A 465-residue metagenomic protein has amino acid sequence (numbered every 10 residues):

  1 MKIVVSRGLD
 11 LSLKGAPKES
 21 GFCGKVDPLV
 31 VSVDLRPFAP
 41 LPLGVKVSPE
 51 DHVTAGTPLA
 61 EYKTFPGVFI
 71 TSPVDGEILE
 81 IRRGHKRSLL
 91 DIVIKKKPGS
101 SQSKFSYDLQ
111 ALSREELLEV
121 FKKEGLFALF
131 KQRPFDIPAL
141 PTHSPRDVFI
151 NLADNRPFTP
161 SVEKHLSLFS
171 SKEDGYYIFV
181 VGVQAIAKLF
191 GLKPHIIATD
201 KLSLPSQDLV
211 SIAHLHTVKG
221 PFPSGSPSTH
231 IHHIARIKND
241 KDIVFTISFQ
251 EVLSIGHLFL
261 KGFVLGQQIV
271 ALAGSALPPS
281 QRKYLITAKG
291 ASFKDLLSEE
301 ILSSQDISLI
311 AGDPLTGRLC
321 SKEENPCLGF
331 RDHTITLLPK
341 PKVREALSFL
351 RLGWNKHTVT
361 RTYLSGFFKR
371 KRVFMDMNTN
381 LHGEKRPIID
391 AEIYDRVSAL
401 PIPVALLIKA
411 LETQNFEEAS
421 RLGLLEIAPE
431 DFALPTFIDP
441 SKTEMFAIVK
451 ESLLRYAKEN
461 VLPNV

Functional and structural regions predicted by a protein language model:
M1-K46, E61: N-terminal, Lys/Arg-enriched amphipathic/low-complexity engagement segments that precede the first folded domain
C23-P28, E77-R83: Short, solvent-exposed cationic patches
L41-P42, K46, K63, S101-L109: Aromatic/His-enriched, Gly/Pro-containing loop or helix-boundary segments that lie immediately adjacent to catalytic
P42, S48, F65-V68, R282: A structural connector/turn signal
V47-E61, E77-E80: Short, well-structured beta-strand-loop connectors
G67-D75: Short coil-to-beta-strand transition motifs
V68, R82-V465: Buried, small/hydrophobic-residue-enriched core segments of structured protein domains
